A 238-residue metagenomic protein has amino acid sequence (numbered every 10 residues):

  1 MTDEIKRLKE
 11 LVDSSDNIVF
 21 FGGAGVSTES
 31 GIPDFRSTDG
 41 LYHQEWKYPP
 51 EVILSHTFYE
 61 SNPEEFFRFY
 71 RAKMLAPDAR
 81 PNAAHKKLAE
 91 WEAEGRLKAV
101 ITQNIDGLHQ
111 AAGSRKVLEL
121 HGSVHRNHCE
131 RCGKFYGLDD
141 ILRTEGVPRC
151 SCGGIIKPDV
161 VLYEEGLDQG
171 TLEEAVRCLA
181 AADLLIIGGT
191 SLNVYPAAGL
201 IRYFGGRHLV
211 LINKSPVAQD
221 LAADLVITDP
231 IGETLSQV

Functional and structural regions predicted by a protein language model:
M1-V238: Conserved catalytic core of sirtuin-type NAD+-dependent deacylases
